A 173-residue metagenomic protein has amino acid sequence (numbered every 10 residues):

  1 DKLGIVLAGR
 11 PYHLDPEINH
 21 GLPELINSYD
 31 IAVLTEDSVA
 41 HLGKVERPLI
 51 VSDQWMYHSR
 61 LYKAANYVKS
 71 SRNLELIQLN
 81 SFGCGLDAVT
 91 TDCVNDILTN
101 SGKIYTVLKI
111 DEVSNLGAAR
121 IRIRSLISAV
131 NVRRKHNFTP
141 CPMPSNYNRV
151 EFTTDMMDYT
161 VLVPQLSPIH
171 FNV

Functional and structural regions predicted by a protein language model:
D1-V173: An N-terminal assembly and electron-transfer interface module characteristic of large anaerobic redox and radical
